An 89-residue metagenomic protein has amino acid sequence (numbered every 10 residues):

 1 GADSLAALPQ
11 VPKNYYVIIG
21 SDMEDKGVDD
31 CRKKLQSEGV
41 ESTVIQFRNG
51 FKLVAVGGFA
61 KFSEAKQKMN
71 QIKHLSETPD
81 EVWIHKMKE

Functional and structural regions predicted by a protein language model:
G1-N14, M23-E89: Extracytoplasmic
G20: Conserved beta3-strand ATP-binding lysine motif
